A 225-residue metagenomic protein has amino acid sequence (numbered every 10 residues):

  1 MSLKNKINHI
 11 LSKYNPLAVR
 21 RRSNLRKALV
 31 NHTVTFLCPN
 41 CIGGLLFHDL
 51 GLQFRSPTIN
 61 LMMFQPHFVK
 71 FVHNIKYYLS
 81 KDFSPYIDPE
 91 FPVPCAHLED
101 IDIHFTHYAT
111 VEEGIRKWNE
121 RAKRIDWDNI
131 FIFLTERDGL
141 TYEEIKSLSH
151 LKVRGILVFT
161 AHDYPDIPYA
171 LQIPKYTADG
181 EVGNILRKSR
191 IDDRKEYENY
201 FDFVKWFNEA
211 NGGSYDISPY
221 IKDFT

Functional and structural regions predicted by a protein language model:
M1-N31: Membrane-proximal basic amphipathic "stem/tether" segments
L3-K4, T141, Y200, I217: Short amphipathic alpha-helical segments that mediate assembly, nucleic-acid/protein binding, or membrane association
K13, L17, Y78-K81, L151 (+2 more regions): Surface-exposed polar/charged interaction patches
V19-T135, L140-T141, D166-Y176: Positively charged, amphipathic N-terminal segments that serve as targeting/anchoring signals
I125, K146-V153: Short, conserved loop/helix-junction motifs that constitute active-site signature segments in enzyme catalytic cores
L134, R154-L157: Basic, ligand-binding patches in group-transfer machinery, especially extracytoplasmic/periplasmic segments
T160-D223: Polybasic, proline/glycine-rich intrinsically disordered low-complexity segments
